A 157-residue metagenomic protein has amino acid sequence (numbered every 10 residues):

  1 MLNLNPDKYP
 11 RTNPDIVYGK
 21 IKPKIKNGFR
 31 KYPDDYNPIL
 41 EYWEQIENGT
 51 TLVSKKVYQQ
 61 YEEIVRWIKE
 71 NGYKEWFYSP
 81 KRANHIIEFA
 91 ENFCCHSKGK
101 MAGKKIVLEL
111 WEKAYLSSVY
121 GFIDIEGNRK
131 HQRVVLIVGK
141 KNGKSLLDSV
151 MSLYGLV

Functional and structural regions predicted by a protein language model:
M1-V157: Phosphate/NTP-binding elements of NTP-utilizing enzymes
